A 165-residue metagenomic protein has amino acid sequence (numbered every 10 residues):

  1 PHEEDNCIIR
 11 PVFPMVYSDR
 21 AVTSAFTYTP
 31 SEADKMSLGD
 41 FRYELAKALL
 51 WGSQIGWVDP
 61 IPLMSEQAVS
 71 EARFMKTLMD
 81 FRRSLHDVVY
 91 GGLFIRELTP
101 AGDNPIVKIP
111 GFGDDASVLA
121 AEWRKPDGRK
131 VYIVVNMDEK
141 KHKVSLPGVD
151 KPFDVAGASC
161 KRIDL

Functional and structural regions predicted by a protein language model:
P1-D154, D164: Active-site-proximal substrate-binding groove within the catalytic cores of carbohydrate-active enzymes
A156-C160: Solvent-exposed, conformationally flexible loop/turn segments
